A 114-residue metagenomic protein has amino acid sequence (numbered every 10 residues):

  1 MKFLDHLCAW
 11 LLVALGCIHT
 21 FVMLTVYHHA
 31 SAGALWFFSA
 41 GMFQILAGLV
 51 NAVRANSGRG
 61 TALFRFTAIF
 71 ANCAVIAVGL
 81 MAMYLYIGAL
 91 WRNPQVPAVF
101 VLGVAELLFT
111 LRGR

Functional and structural regions predicted by a protein language model:
M1-L11: N-terminal membrane topogenic signal
W10-F21, G33-N56, I69-A77: Core segments of alpha-helical transmembrane spans in multipass integral membrane proteins
V26-G33, N51-F64, G79-L85: Short juxtamembrane and helix-loop transition motifs at transmembrane-helix boundaries in membrane proteins
H29-F38, A89-V99: Non-cytosolic membrane-interface motifs at loop->transmembrane helix junctions
M42-A47, A98-T110: Alpha-helical transmembrane segments and their membrane-interface exit regions
R59-G60, F66, F70, I76-V96 (+1 more regions): Membrane-helix boundary connector in multi-pass membrane proteins
